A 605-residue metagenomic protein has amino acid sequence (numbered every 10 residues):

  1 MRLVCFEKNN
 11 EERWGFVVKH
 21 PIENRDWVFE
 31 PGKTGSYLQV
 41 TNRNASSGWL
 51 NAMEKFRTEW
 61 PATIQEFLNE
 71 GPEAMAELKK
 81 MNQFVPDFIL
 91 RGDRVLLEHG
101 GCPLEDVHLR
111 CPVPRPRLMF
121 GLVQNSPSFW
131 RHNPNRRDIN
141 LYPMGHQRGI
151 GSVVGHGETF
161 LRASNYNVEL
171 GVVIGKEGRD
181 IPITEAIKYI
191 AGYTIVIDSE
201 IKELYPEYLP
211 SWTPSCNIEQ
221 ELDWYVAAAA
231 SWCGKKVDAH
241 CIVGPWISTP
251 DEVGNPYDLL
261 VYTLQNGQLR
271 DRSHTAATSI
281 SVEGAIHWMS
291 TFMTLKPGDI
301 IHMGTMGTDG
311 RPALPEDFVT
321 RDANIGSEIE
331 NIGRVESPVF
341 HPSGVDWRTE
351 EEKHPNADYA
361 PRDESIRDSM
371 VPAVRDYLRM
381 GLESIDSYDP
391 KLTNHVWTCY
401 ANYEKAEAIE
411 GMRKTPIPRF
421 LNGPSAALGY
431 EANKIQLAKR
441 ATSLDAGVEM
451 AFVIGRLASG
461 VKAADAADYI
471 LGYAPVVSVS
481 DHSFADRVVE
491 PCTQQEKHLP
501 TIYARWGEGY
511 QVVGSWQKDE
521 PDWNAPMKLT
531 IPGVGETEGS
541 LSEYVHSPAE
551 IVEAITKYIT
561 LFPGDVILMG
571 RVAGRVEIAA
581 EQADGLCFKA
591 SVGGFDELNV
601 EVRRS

Functional and structural regions predicted by a protein language model:
M1-L141, N324-E328, P342-P418, P424-A426 (+6 more regions): N-terminal non-catalytic cap/leader segment that marks the start of a structured domain
R2, W27, E169, I300 (+6 more regions): Residue-level marker of beta-strand positions
N9-E11, S126-P127, E177-R179, M306-G310 (+5 more regions): Short, charged beta-turn/beta-strand-edge "cap" motif at the junction between a beta-strand and an adjacent loop
V18-P21, K33-S36, T275-I280, V339-V345 (+2 more regions): A short, sequence-level motif marking secondary-structure junctions
R110, P116-A285, F292, T393-I551 (+4 more regions): Glycine-enriched loop-and-adjacent helix/strand subsegments that border the catalytic/binding cleft of enzyme cores
K188-I190, A313-N331, S337-E352, I470-G472 (+1 more regions): Short, compositionally biased
Q265-G267, G304, E330, T530-G533 (+2 more regions): Short strand-turn-strand beta-turns centered on an Asx-Gly dipeptide
S281-T320, H546-A583: A conserved acidic, glycine/proline-rich C-terminal tail/linker
